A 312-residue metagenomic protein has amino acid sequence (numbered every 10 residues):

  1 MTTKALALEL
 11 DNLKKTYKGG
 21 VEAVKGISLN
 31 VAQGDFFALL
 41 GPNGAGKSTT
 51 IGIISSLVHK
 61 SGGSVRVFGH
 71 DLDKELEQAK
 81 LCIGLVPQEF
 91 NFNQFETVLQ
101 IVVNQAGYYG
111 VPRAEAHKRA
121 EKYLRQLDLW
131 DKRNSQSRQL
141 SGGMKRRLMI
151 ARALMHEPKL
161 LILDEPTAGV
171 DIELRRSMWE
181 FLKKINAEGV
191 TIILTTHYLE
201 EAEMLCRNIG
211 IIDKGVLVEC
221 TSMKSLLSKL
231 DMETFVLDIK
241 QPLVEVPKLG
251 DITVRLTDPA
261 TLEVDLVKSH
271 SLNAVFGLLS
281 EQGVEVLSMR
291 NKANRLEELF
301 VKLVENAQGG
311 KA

Functional and structural regions predicted by a protein language model:
G63-K74, Q78-A79: Conserved ABC transporter NBD signature motif
V103, G107, A114-K132: Conserved ABC ATPase "signature" region
Q136-L140: Conserved ABC ATPase signature
M155-K159: A short, proline-enriched helix->beta-strand linker immediately N-terminal to the Walker B motif in ABC-type P-loop
L161-D164: Catalytic Walker B motif of ABC-type/P-loop ATPase nucleotide-binding domains
W179-V267: ABC transporter nucleotide-binding domain
M232-A307, A312: Short, charged/small-residue-rich alpha-helical element at the C-terminal edge of ABC transporter nucleotide-binding
